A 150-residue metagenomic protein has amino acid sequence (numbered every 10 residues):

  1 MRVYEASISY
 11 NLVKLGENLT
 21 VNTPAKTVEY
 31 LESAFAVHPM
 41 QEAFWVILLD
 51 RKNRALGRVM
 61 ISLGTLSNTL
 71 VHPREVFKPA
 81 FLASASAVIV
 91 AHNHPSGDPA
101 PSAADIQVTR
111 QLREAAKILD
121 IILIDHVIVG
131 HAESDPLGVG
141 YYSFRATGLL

Functional and structural regions predicted by a protein language model:
M1-L12, E17, D50-K52, S62 (+1 more regions): Active-site-proximal loop/helix of nucleotide/amide-processing enzymes and allied scaffolds
E5, L19, T27-L70: Mobile, glycine- and charge-enriched loop segments and immediately flanking short secondary-structure elements within
N22: Extended substrate/RNA-proximal surfaces in nucleic-acid metabolism proteins
